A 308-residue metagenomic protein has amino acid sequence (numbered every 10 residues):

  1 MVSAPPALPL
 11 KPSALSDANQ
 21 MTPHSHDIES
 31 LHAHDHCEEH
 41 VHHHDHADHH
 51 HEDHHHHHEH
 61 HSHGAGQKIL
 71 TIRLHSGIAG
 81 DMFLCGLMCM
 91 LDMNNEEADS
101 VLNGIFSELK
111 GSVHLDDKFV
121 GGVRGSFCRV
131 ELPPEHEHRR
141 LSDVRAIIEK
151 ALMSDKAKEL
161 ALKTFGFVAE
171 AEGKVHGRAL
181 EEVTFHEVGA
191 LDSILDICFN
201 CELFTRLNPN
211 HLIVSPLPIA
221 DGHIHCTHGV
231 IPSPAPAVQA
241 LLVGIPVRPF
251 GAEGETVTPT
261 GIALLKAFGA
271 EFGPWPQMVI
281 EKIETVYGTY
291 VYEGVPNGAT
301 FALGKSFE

Functional and structural regions predicted by a protein language model:
V2-T22: Short, basic, low-complexity termini and linkers enriched in Ser/Thr/Gly/Pro that act as targeting/leader peptides
S3, E170-E187, L191: Alpha-helical transmembrane cores and adjacent cytosolic helix/loop segments of polytopic membrane transporters
L10, T22-G64, C89-H176, A235-E255 (+2 more regions): Glycine-rich nucleotide/cofactor/substrate-binding loop typically near the N-terminus or early in the first domain
G66-L70: Extreme N-terminal starter segment of soluble prokaryotic enzymes
T71-G86, F185-L207: Conserved phosphate/anionic-ligand binding catalytic regions in large, soluble enzymes, centered on
R73, D117, C128-P133, N297-F307: Short beta-strand elements
C85, N95-E96, P209-E308: Mobile "lid/hinge" segments at catalytic clefts and subdomain interfaces of large enzymes
A157, L180-E187, L212-P216, I280-K282: General beta-strand structural signal in soluble alpha/beta enzymes
